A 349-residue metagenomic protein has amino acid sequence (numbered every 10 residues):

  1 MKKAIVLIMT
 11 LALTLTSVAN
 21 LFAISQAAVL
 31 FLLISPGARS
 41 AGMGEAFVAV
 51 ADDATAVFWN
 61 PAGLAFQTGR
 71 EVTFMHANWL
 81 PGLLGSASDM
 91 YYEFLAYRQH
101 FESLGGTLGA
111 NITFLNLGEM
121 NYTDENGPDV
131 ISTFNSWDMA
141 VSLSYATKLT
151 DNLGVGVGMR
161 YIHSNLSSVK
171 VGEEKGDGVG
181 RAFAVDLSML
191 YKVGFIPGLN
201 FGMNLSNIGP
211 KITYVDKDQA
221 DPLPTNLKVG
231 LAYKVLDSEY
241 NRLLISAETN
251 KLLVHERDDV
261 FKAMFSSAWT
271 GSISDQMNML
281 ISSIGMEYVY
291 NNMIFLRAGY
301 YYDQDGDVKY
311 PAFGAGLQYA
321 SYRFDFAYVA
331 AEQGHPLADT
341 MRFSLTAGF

Functional and structural regions predicted by a protein language model:
M1-A4, D151: Positively charged n-region of N-terminal signal peptides that target proteins for export
A4-L7, A23: Generic short N-terminal amphipathic or hydrophobic helices
I8-S17: Bacterial N-terminal signal peptides
L21-F349: Subset of outer-membrane beta-barrel
